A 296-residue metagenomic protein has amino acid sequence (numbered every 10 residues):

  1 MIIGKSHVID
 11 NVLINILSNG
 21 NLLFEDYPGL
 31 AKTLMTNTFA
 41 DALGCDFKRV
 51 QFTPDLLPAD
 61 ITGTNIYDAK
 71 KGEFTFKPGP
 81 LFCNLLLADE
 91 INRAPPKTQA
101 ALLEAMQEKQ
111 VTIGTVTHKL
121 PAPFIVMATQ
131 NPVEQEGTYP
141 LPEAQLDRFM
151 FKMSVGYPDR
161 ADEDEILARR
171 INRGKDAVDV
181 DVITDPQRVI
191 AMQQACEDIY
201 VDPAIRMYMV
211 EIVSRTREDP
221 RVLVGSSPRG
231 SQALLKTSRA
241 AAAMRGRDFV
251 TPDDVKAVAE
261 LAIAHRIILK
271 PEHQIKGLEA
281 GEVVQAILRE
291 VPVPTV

Functional and structural regions predicted by a protein language model:
M1-L30, V210, S214: Pre-Walker A (pre-P-loop) alpha-helix and adjacent loop at the N terminus of AAA/AAA+ ATPase modules, a conserved
N11-I14, Y67-L87, V116: Conserved alpha-helical scaffold flanking the Walker A/P-loop in AAA+ ATPase domains
I16-T53: Walker A/P-loop
D26, D89-E90, A101: Walker B catalytic acidic pair
Y27, I61, T129: P-loop (Walker A) phosphate-binding loop of NTP-binding proteins
A42-K70: AAA+/P-loop NTPase substrate/partner-engagement loops
D68-E73, A94, M106-I199, R239-M244: Canonical AAA+ ATPase core
T216-V296: C-terminal engagement/docking regions of AAA+ P-loop ATPases
